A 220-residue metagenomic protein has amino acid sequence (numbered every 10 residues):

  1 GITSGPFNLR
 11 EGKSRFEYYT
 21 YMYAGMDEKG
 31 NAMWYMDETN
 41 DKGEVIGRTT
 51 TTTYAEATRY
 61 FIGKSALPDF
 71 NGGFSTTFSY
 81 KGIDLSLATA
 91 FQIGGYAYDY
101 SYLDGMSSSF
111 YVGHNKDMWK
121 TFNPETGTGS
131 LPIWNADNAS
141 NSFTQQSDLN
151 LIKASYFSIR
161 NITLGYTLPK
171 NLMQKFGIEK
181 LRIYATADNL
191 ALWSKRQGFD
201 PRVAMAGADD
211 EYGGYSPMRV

Functional and structural regions predicted by a protein language model:
G1, N71, T77, S140 (+3 more regions): Core subunits and conserved enzymes of cellular information-processing and envelope-translocation systems across
G1-A66: Conserved small-residue
I2-N31, N123-T126, T144, L192-V220: C-terminal beta-signal and terminal closure region of outer-membrane beta-barrel proteins
L9-R10, F16-E17, E28-G30, Q92-R182 (+1 more regions): Extracytoplasmic gating/loop element in the C-terminal half of outer-membrane beta-barrel translocons and assembly
T53-I62, H114-K120, S142-N150, A204-D210: Extracytoplasmic loops and strand-loop junctions of Gram-negative outer membrane beta-barrel proteins
P68-G72, L151, S155-R160, S216-V220: Residues that define the transmembrane beta-barrel architecture of outer-membrane proteins
S75-T77, D84-S86, R182-Y184: Residue-level detector of the transmembrane beta-barrel scaffold of outer-membrane proteins
G82-L87, N171-L172: Repeated loop/turn-to-beta-strand initiation elements of outer-membrane beta-barrel proteins
